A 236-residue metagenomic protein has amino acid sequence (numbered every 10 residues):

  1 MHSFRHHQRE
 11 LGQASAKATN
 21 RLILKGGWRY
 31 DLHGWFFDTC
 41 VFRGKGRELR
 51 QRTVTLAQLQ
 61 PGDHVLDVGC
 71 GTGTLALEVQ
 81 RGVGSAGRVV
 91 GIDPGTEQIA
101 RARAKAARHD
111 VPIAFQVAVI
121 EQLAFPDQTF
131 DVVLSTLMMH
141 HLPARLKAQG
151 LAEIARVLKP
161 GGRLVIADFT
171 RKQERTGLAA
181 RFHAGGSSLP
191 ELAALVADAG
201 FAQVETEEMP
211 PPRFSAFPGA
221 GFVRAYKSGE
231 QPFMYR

Functional and structural regions predicted by a protein language model:
H2-Q58, T74: Conserved class I S-adenosyl-L-methionine
A14-L22, R43, R163-R224: C-terminal alpha-helical "lid/dimerization" subdomain adjacent to the S-adenosyl-L-methionine
G62, S85-A86, L158-R163: Short glycine-dipeptide loop
L66-Q122: Class I SAM-dependent methyltransferase SAM/SAH-binding core
E121-V132: A short acidic, Gly/Pro-enriched loop at the edge of an enzyme's catalytic core that lines a small-molecule cofactor
V132-R145: A short SAM/SAH-binding and catalytic strip from SAM-dependent methyltransferases
A148-P160: A short glycine-rich, Lys/Arg-flanked "PGG" loop and its adjoining helix->strand segment in the class I
V223-R236: C-terminal lobe and adjacent flexible extensions of AdoMet/dcAdoMet transferase-like proteins
